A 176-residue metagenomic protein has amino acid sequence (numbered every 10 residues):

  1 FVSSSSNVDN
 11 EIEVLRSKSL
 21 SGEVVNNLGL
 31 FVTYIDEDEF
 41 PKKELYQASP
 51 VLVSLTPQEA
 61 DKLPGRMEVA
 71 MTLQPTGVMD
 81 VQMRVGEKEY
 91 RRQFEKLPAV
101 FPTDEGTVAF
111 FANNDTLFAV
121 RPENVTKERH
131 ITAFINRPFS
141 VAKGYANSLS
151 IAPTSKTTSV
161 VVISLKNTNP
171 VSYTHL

Functional and structural regions predicted by a protein language model:
F1-K156: Extracytoplasmic
T154-V171: Structural beta->alpha junctions
T174-H175: Conserved small/polar residues in nucleotide/adenosyl-binding loops
